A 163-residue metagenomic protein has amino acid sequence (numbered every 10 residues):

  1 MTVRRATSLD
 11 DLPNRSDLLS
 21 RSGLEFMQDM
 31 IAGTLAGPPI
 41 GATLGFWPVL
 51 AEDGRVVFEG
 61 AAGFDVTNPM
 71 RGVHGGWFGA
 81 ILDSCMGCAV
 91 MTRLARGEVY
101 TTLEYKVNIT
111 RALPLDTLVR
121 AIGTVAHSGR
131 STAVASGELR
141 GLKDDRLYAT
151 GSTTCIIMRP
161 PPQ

Functional and structural regions predicted by a protein language model:
M1-Q163: Terminal targeting signals and extreme-terminal segments of soluble enzymes
